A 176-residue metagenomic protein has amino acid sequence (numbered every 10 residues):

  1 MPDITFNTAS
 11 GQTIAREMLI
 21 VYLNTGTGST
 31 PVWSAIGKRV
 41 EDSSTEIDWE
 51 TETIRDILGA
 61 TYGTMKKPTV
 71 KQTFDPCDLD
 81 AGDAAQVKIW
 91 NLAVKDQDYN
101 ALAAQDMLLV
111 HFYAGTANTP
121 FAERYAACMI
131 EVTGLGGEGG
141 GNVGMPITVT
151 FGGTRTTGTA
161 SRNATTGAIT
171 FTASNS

Functional and structural regions predicted by a protein language model:
P2-A81, M129-V143: Solvent-exposed edge beta-strands and adjacent loop segments that serve as assembly or binding interfaces
I4-I20, A85-Q97, I147-G153: Short N-terminal helix-initiation segments at or just after the protein's N-terminus
K38, D42, V110-T157: Short beta-strand and beta-hairpin "edge-sheet" elements
E50-T51, V87-I89, G141-M145, A160-A164: Surface-exposed beta-strand edges and their flanking turn/coil or helix-capping segments
L58-A126, T159-R162: Extracellular/virion structural assembly segments
L92-D98, C128-E131, V149-T150, G167-F171: Short, low-complexity, polar/charged sequence segments that are solvent-exposed and flexible
D98-Y99, R155, S174: Short alpha-helical interface elements
T159-S176: Intrinsically disordered, low-complexity terminal/linker regions enriched in Pro/Ser/Gly and acidic residues
